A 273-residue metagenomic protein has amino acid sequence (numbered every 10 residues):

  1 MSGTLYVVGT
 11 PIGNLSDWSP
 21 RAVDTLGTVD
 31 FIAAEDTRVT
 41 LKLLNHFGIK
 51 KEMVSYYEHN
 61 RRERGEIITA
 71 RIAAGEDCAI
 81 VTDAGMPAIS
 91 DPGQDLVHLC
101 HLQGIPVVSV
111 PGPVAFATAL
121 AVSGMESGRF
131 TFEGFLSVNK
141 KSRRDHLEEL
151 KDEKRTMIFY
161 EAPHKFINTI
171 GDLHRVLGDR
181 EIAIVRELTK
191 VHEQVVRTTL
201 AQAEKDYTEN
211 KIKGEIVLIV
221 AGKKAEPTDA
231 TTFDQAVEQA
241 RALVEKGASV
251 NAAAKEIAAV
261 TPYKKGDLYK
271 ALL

Functional and structural regions predicted by a protein language model:
M1-E58: Glycine-rich, flexible N-terminal cofactor/catalytic loop recognition
S2, T156, P163-L273: A contiguous loop/helix-start segment that scaffolds small-molecule binding in enzyme catalytic cores
G3-L5, A74-A79, R155-T156: Loop/turn-to-beta-strand initiation segments
I12-G13, D83-P87, P163-K165, K223-A225: Short glycine-rich anion-binding loops that position phosphate/pyrophosphate groups of nucleotides and phosphorylated
L26-I32, G104-V108, T156-M157: Short active-site oxyanion
S55-R62, L136-K140: Conserved helicase motor
P92-Q94, V250: Glycine-centered tight-turn and secondary-structure capping sites
D95-E153: Class I SAM-dependent methyltransferase SAM-binding "motif I" and its flanking Rossmann-like core
